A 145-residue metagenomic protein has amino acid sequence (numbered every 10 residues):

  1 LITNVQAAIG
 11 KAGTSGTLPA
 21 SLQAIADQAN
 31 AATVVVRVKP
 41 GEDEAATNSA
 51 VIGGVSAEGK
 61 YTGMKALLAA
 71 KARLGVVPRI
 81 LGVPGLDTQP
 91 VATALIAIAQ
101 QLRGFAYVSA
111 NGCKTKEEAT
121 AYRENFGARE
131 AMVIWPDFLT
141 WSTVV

Functional and structural regions predicted by a protein language model:
L1-V145: Surface-exposed assembly/interface segments
